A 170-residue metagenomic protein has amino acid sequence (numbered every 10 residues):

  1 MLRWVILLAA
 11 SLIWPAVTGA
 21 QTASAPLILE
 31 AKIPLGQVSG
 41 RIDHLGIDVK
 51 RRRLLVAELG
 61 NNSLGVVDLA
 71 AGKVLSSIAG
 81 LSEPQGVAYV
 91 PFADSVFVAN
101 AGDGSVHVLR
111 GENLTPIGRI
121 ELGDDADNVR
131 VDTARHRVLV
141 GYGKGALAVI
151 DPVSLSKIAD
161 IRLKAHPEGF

Functional and structural regions predicted by a protein language model:
M1-I6, A16: Bacterial N-terminal signal peptides that target proteins for export
L12, V17-F170: Predominantly soluble domains enriched in secretory-pathway, periplasmic, or organellar proteins
